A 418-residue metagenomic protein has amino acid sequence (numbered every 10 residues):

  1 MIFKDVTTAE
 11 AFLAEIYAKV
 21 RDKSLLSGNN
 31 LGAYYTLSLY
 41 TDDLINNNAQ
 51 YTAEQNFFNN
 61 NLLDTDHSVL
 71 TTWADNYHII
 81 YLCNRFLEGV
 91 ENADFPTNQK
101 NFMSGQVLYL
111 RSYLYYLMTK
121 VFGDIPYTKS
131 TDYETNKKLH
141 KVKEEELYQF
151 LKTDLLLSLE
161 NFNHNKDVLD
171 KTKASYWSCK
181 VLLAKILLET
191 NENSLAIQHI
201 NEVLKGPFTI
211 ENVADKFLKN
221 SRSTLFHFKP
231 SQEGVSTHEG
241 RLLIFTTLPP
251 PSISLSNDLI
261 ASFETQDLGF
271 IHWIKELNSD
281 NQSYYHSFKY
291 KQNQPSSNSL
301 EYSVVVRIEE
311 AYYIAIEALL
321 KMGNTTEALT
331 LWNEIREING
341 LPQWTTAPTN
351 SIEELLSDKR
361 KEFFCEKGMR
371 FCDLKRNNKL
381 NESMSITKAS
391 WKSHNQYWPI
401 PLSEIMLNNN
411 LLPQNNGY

Functional and structural regions predicted by a protein language model:
M1-Y35, N408-Y418: Acidic, glycine-rich segments characteristic of secretory precursors and extracytoplasmic regions
E10, A18, S24, A49-V121 (+3 more regions): Conserved, well-structured interaction surfaces
S27-N48, N163-R241, T346-T349: Short, surface-exposed recognition loops and adjoining beta-strand edges that mediate ligand/DNA contacts, enriched
S104, R111, M118, L183 (+2 more regions): Structural register within alpha-helical repeat arrays
F150, A347-Y418: Long, intrinsically disordered, low-complexity segments
I197-S303, I308, I400: Hydrophobic-face positions in mid-chain alpha helices that act as interaction patches
